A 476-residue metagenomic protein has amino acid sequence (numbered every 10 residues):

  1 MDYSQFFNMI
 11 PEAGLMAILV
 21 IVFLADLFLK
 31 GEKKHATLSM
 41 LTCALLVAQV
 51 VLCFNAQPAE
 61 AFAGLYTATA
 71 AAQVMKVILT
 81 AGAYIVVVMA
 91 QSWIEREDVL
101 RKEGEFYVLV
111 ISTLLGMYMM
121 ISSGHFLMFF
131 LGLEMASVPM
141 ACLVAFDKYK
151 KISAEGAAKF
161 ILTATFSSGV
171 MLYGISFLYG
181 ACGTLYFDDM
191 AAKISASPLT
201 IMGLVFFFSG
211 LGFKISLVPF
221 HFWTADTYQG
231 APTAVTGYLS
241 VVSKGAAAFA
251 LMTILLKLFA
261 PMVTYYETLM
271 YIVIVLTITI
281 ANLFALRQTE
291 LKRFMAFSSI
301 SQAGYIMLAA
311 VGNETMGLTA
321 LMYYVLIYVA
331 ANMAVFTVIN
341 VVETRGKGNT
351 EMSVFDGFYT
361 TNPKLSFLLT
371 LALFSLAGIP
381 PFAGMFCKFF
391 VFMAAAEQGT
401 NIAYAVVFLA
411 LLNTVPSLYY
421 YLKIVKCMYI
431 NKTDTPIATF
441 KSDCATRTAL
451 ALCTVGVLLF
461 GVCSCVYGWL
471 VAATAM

Functional and structural regions predicted by a protein language model:
M1-M476: Alpha-helical transmembrane segments of multi-pass membrane proteins predominantly involved in bioenergetics
